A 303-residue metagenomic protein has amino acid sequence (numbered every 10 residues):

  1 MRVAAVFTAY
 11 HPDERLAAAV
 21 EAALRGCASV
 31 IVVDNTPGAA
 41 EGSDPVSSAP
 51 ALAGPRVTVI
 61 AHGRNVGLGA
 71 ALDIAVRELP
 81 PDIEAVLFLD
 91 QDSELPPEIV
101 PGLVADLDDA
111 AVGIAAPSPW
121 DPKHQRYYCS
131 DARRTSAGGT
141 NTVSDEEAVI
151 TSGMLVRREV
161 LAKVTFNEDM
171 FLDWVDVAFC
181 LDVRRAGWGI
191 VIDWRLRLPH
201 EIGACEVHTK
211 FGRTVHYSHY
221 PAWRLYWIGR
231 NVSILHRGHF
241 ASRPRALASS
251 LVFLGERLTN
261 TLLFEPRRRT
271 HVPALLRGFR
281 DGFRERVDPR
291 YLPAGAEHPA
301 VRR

Functional and structural regions predicted by a protein language model:
H11-R25: Short, well-formed alpha-helical segments that are part of the catalytic scaffolds of diverse glycosyltransferases
D34-P45, R64, S93: A conserved acidic beta->alpha catalytic loop
H62-L79: Glycine-rich, basic loop-to-helix element that forms the pyrophosphate-binding segment of sugar-nucleotide handling
I83-D92: Short beta-strand-to-loop acidic/aromatic patch adjacent to the donor-nucleotide binding site
P97-C129: Conserved donor NDP-sugar-binding/catalytic core segment of glycosyltransferases
A137-V156: A recurrent flexible, glycine/aromatic-enriched loop bordering the glycosyltransferase active site that acts as
V160-V164, D169-I202: A short, conserved alpha-helix in the catalytic core of glycosyltransferases
R237-R303: Non-catalytic, C-terminal membrane-associated alpha-helical segments of glycosyltransferases
